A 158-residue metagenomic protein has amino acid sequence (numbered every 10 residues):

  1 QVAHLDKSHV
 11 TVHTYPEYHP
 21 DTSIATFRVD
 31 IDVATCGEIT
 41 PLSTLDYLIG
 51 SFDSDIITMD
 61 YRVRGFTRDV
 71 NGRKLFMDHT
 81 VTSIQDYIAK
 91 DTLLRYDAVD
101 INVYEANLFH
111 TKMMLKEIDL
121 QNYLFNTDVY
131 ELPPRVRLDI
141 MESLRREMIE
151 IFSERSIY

Functional and structural regions predicted by a protein language model:
Q1-Y158: Polybasic/polar functional segments that serve as interface/processing modules
